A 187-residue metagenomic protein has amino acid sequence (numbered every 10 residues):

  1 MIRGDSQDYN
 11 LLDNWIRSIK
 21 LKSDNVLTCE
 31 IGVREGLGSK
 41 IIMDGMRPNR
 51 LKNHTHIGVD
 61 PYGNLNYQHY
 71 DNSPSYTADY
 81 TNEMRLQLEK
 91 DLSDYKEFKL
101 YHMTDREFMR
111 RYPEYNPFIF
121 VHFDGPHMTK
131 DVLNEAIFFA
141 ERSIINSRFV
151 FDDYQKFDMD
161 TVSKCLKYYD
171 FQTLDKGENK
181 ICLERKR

Functional and structural regions predicted by a protein language model:
R3, Y9-R187: S-adenosylmethionine/decaboxylated-SAM
